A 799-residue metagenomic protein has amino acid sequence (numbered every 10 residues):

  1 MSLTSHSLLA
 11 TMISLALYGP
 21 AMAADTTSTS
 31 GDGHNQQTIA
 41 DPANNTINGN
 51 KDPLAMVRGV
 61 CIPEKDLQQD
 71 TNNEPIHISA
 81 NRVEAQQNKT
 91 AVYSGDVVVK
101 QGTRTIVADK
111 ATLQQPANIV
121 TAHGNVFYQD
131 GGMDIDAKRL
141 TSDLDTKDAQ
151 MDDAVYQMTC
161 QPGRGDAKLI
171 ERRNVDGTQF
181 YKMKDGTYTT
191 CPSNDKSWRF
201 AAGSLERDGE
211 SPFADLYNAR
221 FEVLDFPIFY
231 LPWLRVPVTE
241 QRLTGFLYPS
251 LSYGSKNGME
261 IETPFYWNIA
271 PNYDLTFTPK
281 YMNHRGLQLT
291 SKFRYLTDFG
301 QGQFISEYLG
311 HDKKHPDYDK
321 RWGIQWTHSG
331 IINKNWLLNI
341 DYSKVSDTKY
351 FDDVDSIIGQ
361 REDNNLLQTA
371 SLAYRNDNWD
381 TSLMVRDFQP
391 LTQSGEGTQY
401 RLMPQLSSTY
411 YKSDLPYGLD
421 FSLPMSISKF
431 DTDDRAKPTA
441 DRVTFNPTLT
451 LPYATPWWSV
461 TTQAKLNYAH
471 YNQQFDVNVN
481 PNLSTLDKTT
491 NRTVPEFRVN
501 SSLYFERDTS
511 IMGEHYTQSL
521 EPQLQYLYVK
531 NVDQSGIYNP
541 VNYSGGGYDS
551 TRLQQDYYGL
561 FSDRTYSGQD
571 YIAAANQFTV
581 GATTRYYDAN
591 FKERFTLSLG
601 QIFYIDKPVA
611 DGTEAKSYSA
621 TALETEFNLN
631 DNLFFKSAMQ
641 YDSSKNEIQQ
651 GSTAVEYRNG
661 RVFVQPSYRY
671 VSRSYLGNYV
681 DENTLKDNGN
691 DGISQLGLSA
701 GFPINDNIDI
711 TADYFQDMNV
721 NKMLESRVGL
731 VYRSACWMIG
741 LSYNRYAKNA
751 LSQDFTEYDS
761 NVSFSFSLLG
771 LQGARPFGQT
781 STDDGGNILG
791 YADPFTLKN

Functional and structural regions predicted by a protein language model:
M1-M22: Gram-negative bacterial Sec-dependent N-terminal signal peptides
L3, M22, T29-D32, T38-G49 (+5 more regions): Intrinsic disorder/low-complexity signature
L8, T38-I39, A370, F603: Compositionally biased, intrinsically disordered low-complexity segments enriched in polar/proline residues
L8-A10, L17, K89, A219 (+2 more regions): N-terminal hydrophobic or amphipathic segments with adjacent small-residue motifs that include Sec signal peptides
S14-L17, A80-N81, V499, L503-F505: Short, Lys/Arg-rich amphipathic segments at extreme N-termini
A24-K182, R199-A202, E206-R207, P212-N218 (+1 more regions): N-terminal amphipathic/hydrophobic interface segments
F127, M133, R139-G203, R207-N799: Outer-membrane beta-barrel proteins and related beta-barrel translocases across Gram-negative bacteria
